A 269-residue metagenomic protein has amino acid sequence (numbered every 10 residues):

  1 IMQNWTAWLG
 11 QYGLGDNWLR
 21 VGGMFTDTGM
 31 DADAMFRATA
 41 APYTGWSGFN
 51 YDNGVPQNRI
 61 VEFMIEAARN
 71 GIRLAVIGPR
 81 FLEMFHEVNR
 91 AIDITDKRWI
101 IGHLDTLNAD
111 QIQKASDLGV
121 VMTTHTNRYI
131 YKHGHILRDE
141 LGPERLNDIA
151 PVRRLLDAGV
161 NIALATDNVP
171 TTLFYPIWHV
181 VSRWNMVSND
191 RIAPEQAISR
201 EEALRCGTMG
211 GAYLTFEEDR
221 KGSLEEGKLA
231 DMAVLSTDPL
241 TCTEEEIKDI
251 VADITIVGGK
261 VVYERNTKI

Functional and structural regions predicted by a protein language model:
I1-P79, K114-V121, N127, I177: Metal-coordinating catalytic core of metallo-dependent amide/deamination hydrolases
G15-N17, G22-F25, M30, A165-T166 (+3 more regions): Glycine-centered flexibility sites
M64-W99, H103-L104, A109-T241, E245 (+1 more regions): His/Asp/Glu-enriched, well-ordered alpha-helical/loop segment that forms or immediately abuts the divalent-metal
T267-K268: Residue-level structural signal for beta-strand termini and adjacent loop
